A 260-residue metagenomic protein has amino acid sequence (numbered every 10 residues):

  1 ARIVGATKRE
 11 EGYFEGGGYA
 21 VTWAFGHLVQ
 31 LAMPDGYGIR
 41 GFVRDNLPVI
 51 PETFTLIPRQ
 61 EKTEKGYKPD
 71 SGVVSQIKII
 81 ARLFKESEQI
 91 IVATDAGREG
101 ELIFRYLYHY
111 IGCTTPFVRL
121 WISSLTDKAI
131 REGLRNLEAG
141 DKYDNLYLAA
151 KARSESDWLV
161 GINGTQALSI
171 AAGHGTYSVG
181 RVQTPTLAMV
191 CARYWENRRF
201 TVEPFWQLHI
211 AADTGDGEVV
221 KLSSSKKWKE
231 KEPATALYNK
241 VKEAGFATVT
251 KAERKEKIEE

Functional and structural regions predicted by a protein language model:
A1-K151, Y238, F246: Intrinsically disordered, low-complexity regulatory segments
G18-A20, G26-P69, Y177-E260: Long, highly charged, low-complexity internal segments
P58-T63, K68, G72-K78, K85-E86 (+1 more regions): C-terminal or mid-to-C-terminal helical accessory/interaction module adjacent to the motor/catalytic core
F84, G97-G100, F104, I162 (+2 more regions): Generic hydrophobic/packing signal
V118, A172-G175, E256: Preference for short coil/turn "hinge" residues that link or interrupt alpha-helices
